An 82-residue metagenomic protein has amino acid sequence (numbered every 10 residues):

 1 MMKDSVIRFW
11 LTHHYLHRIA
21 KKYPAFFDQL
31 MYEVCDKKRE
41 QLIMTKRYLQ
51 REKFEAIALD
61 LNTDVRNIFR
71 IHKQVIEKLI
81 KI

Functional and structural regions predicted by a protein language model:
M1-E33, E55-A56, N62, K81: N-terminal interaction/assembly modules
E33-Q41: Short helix-coil-helix linker/hinge
Q41-L42, R66: Short, solvent-exposed positions on alpha-helices
I43-M44, I57-A58: Hydrophobic positions on the alpha-helical face of helix-turn-helix-like DNA-binding modules
M44-T45, I76: Hydrophobic residues on short alpha-helical segments
T45-E52: Short helix-capping/turn signature of helix-turn-helix
L61-I82: DNA-recognition helix of helix-turn-helix
